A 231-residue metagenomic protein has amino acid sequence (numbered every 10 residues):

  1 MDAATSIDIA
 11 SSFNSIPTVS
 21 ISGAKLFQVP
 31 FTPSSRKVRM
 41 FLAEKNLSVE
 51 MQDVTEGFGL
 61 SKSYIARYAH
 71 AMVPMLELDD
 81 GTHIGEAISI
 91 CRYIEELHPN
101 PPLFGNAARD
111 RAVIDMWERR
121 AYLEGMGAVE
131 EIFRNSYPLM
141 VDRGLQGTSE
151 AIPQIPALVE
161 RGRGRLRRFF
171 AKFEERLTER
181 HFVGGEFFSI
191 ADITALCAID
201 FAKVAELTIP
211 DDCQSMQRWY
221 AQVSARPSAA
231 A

Functional and structural regions predicted by a protein language model:
M1-P156: GST-like domain detector, emphasizing the conserved glutathione-binding G-site in the N-terminal thioredoxin-like
T18-V19, A121-S224: GST-like fold's C-terminal all-alpha helical module
V223-A231: Short amphipathic alpha-helical segments
